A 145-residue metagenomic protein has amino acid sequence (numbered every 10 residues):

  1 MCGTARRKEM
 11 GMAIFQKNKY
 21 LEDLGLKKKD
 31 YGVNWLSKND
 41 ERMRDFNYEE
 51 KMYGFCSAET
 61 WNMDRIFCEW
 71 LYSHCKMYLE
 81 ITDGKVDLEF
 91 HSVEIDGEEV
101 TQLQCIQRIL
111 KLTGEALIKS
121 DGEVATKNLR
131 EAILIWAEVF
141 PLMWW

Functional and structural regions predicted by a protein language model:
C2, R6, M10-W145: Long, non-globular targeting/processing and low-complexity regions
